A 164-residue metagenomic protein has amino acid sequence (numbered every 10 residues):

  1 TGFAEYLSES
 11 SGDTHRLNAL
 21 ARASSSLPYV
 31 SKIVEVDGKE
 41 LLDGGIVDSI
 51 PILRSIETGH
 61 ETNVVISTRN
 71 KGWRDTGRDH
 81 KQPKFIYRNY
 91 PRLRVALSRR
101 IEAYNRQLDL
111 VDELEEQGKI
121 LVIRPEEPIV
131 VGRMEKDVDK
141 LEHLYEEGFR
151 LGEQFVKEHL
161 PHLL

Functional and structural regions predicted by a protein language model:
T1-L164: Patatin-like phospholipase
